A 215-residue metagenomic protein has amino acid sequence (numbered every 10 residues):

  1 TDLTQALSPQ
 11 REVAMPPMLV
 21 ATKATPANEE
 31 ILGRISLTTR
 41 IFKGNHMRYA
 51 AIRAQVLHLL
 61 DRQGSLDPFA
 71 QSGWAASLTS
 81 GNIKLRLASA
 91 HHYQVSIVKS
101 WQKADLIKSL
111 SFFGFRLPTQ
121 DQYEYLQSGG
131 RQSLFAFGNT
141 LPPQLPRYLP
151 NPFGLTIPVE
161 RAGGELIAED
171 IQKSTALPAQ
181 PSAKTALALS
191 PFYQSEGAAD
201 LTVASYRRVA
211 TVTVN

Functional and structural regions predicted by a protein language model:
T1-R116, D200-N215: Extended beta-strand/loop cores of jelly-roll/beta-sandwich
Q10, K43-R48, L141-Q144, L189-F192: Glycine-rich loops and low-complexity Gly/Arg-rich segments that provide flexible linkers or classic glycine-based
E12, E29-E30, E124, E165 (+2 more regions): Glutamate identity and glutamate-enriched acidic tracts
T79-A188: Functional-site microenvironments in short loops/helix caps that host divalent-cation chemistry
P178-T213: A detector for short metal-coordination/catalytic motifs
